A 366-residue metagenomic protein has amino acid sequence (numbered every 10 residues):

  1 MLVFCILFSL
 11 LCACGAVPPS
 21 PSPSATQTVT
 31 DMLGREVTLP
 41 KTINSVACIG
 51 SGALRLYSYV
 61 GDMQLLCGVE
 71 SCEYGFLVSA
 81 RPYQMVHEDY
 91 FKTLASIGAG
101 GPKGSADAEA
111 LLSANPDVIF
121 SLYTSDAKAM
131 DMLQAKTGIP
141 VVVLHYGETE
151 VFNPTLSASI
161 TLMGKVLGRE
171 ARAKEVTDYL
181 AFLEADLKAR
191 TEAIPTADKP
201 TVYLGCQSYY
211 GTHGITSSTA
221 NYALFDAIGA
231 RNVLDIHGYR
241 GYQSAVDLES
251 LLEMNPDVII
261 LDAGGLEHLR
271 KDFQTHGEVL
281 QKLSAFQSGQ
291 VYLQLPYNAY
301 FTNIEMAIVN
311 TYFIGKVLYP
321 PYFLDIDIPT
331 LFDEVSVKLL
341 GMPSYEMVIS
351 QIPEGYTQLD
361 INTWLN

Functional and structural regions predicted by a protein language model:
L10-A13: C-terminal motif of bacterial Sec signal peptides marking the signal peptidase cleavage site
G15-P18: Bacterial signal peptide processing site
M32-G34, T93-D107, G238-L248: Short helix-initiation/N-cap motifs at beta->coil->alpha
E36, A129-Y210, L234-D235, Q290-L365: Extracytoplasmic substrate-binding proteins
S45-G50, C67-E70, S96, V118-L122 (+5 more regions): Structural recognition of the beta-strand scaffold that forms the well-ordered cores of secreted hydrolase catalytic
L54-S113, V118, Y123, V233: A short, structured surface patch at a secondary-structure boundary
G214-Y242: Alpha-helical, coiled-coil/dimerization segments enriched in small aliphatic residues
D235, Q243-P296: A contiguous binding-surface segment within folded domains or other stable secondary-structure elements
